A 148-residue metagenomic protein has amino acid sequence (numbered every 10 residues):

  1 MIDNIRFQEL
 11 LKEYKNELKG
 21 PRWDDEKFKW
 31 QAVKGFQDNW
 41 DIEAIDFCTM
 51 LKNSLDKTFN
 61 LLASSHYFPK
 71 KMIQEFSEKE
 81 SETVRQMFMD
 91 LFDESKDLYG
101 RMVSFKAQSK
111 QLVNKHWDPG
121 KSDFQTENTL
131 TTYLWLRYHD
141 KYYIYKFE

Functional and structural regions predicted by a protein language model:
M1-D123, Y138-E148: An N-terminal alpha-helical hairpin/helix-loop-helix interaction module that forms a charged, gly/pro-flexible surface
L130-Y138: Contiguous, well-ordered alpha-helical segments that form the cores/surfaces of helical PPI scaffolds
